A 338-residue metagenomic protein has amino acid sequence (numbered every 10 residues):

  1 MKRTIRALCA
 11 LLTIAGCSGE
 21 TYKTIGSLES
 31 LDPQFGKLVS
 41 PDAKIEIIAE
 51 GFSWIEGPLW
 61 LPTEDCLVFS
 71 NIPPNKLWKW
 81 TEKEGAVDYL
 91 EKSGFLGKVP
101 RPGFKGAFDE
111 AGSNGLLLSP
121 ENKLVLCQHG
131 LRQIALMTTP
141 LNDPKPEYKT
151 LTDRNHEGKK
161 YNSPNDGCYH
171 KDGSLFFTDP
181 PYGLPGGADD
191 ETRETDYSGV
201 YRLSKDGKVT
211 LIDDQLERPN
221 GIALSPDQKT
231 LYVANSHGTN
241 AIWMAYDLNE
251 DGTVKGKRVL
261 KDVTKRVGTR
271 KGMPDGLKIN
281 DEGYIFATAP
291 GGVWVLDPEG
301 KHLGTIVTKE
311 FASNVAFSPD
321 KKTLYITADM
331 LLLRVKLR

Functional and structural regions predicted by a protein language model:
K2-A10: Sec-dependent signal peptide recognition, specifically the positively charged N-region followed immediately by
C17-R338: Sequence-structural signature of mature extracellular/luminal beta-sheet repeat domains, prominently beta-propellers
